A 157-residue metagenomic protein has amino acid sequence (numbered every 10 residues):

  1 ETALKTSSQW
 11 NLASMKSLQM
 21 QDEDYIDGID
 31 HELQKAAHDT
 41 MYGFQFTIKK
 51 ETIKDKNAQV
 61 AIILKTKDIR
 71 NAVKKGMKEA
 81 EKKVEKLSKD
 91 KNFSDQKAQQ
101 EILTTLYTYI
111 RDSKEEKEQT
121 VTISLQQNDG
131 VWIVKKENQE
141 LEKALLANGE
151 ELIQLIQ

Functional and structural regions predicted by a protein language model:
E1-A3, D55, Q157: Hydrophobic membrane-targeting and insertion signals
E1-I48, N71: Core segments of small alpha/beta cavity-forming domains
I48-T52, L125: Short, exposed beta-strand/loop patches in secreted or surface proteins that constitute
I53-N57, D129: Residue-level signal for tight coil/turn positions that link beta-strands
K56-T66: A short hydrophobic beta-strand element
L64-R70, Q127-D129: Beta-strand elements of well-folded, non-transmembrane domains
D68-K117: Mixed-charge, low-complexity intrinsically disordered segments
E81-F93, S113-L155: Short beta-strand edge/turn micro-motifs at domain boundaries
